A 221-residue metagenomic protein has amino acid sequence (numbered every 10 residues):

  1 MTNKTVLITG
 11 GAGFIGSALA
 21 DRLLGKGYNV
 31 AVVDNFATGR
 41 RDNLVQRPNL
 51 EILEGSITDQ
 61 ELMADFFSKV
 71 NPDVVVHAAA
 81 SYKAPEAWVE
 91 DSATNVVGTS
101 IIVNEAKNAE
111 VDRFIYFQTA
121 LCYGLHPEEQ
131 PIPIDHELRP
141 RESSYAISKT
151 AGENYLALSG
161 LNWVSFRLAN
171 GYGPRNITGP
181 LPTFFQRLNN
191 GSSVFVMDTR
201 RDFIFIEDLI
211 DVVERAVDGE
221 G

Functional and structural regions predicted by a protein language model:
V6-K26: N-terminal Rossmann NAD(P)H-binding glycine-rich loop of SDR-like oxidoreductase domains
T9, V33, V75-A79, F114-A120 (+1 more regions): SDR active-site strand-loop-helix element
G39, T58, E90-I101, R139 (+2 more regions): Glycine-rich NAD(P)-binding loop of the Rossmann-fold in SDR/ketoreductase-type enzymes
P48-D59: Rossmann-fold cofactor-recognition segment
I57-T94: NAD(P)H-binding glycine-rich loop region in Rossmannoid oxidoreductase-like domains and their noncatalytic homologs
D59, V74, G98-I101, R113 (+3 more regions): Conserved cofactor-binding/catalytic machinery of classical short-chain dehydrogenase/reductase
H77, S100-S144: Conserved Rossmann-fold NAD(P)-dependent oxidoreductase catalytic core, especially the SDR/UDP-sugar
E128-E129, E142, A146, T150 (+1 more regions): NAD(P)-dependent short-chain dehydrogenase/reductase
